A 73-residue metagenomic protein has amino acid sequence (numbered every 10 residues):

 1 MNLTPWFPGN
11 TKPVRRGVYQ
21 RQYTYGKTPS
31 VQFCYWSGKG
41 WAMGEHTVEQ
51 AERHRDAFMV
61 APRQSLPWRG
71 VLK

Functional and structural regions predicted by a protein language model:
M1-N10: Mixed-charge, Lys/Arg-rich low-complexity intrinsically disordered regions
T11-P13, G26: A generic structural signal for short, solvent-exposed coil/turn residues that cap or connect secondary-structure
R15-V18: A glycine-anchored, Pro-Gly-centered beta-turn/N-cap motif
T24-A51: Acidic, low-complexity, intrinsically disordered interaction modules
A42-K73: Short, mixed-charge low-complexity intrinsically disordered segments
